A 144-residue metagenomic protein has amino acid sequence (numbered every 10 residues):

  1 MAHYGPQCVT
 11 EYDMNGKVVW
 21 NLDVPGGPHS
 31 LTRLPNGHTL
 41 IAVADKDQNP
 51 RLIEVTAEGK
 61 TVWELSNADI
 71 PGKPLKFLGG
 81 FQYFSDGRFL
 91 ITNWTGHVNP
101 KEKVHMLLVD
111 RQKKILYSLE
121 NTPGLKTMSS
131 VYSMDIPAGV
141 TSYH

Functional and structural regions predicted by a protein language model:
M1-H144: Histidine-/acidic-rich catalytic cores in large beta-rich domains
